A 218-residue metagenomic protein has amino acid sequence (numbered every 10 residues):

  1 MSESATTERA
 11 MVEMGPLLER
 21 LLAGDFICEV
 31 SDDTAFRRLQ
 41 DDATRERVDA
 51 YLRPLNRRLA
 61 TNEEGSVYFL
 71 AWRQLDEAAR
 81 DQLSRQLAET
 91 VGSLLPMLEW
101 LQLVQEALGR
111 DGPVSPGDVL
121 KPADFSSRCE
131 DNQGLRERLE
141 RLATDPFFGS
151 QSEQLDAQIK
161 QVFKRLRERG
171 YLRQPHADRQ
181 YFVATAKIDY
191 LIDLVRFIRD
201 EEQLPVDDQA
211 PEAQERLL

Functional and structural regions predicted by a protein language model:
M1-G92: Eukaryotic partner-binding/assembly regions in large regulatory complexes
L39-A50, S150-E168: Short amphipathic alpha-helical interaction segments
R53-N62, R167-A177: A short, conserved structural fragment
S66-A71, R179-T185: Minor-groove-contacting beta-hairpin "wing" of winged helix-turn-helix DNA-binding domains
R85-E89, K187-L218: Short, amphipathic alpha-helical interaction segments positioned at domain boundaries
T90-V119: Positively charged, polyanion-binding regions of nucleic-acid-associated proteins
D131-A157: Short, positively charged loop/turn segments that connect secondary-structure elements
